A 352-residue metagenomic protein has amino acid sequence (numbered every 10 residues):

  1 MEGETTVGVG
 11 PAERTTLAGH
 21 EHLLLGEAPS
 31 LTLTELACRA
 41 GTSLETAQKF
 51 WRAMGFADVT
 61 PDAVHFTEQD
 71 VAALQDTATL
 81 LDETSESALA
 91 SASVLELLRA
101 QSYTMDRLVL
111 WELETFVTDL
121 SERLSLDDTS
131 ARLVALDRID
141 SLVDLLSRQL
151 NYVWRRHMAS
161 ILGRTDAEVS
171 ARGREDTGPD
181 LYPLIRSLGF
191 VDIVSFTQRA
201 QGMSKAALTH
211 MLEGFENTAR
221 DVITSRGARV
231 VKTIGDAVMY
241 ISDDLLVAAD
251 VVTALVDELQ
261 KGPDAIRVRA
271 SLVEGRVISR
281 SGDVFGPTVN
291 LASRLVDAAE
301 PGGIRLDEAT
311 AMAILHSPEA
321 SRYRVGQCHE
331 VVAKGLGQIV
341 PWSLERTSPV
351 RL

Functional and structural regions predicted by a protein language model:
M1-C38, S43-G173: Arg/Lys-rich, alpha-helical DNA-contact motif
F50, A219, G235, L272 (+2 more regions): Residue-level signature of catalytic and energy-coupling elements of molecular machines, predominantly ATP/GTP-dependent
R174-V252: Catalytic NTP-binding/metal-coordinating core of nucleotidyl cyclase/transferase enzymes
F196, A248, V277, T310-I314: A generic structural signal for short hydrophobic patches within well-formed alpha-helices
I223-A249, E258-L291, V340: Catalytic core of nucleotidyl cyclases, primarily class III adenylyl/guanylyl cyclases
T224, D297-A298, H316: Solvent-exposed polar/charged
I278-E300, R305, V332: Catalytic-core segments of nucleotide cyclases and related cyclic-nucleotide turnover enzymes
G302-L352: Cytosolic regulatory/linker segments at or just downstream of nucleotide-handling modules in signal-transduction
